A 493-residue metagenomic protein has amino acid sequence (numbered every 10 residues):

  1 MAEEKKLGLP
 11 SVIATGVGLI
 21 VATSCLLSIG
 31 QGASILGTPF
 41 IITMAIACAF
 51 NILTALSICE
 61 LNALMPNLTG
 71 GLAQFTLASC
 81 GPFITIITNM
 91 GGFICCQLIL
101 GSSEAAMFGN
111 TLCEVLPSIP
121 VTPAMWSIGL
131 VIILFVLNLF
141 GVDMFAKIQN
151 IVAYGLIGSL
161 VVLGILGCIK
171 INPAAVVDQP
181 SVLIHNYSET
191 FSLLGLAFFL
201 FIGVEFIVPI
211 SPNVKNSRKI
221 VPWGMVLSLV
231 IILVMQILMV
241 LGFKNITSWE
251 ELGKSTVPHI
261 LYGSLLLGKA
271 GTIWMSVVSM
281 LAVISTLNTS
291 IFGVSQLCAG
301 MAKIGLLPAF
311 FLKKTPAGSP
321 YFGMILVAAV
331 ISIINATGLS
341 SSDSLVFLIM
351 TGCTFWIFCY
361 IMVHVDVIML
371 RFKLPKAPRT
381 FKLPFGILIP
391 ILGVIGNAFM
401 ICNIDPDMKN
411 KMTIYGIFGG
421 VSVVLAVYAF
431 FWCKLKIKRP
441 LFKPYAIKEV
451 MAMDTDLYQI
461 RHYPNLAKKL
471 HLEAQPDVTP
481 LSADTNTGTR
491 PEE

Functional and structural regions predicted by a protein language model:
M1-K6, H364-G386, N410-E493: Terminal cytosolic tails of multi-pass membrane transporters, especially the segment immediately following the final
A2-E4, I41, L116-M125, N150-S276: Helix-loop-helix junctions that connect adjacent transmembrane segments in multi-pass membrane transporters
L9-L27, V330-I333, I395-N397: The first (N-terminal) embedded transmembrane alpha-helix
C25-I29, E104-A105, L137-D143, A270-G271 (+4 more regions): Transmembrane helix-loop junctions in multi-pass membrane proteins
Q31-S34, T43, I52-V131, F135-L139 (+3 more regions): Hydrophobic transmembrane alpha-helices that form the core helical bundles of multi-pass secondary transporters
A73-G81, C113-S118, V226-I291, L307-C353: TM-loop-TM module centered on a large, flexible mid-protein loop between adjacent transmembrane helices in multi-pass
G109, P123-P173, I184-N186, G224-V230 (+3 more regions): Membrane-interface loop-to-helix entry segments
F310-A317, I357-K409: C-terminal membrane-solvent junction of multi-pass transporters and transport-like membrane proteins
